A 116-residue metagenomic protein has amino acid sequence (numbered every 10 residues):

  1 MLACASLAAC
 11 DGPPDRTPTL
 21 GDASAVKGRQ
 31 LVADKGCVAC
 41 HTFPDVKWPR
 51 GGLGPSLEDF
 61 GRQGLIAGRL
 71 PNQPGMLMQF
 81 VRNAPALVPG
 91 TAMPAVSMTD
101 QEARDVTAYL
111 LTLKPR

Functional and structural regions predicted by a protein language model:
S6-A9: C-terminal motif of bacterial Sec signal peptides marking the signal peptidase cleavage site
D11-A33: Electrostatic cytochrome c docking/interface patches
D11-G12, C40-K47, R62, R82 (+1 more regions): Detector for the c-type heme attachment site
S24, G36, Q73, L77 (+1 more regions): Stable alpha-helical elements in mature extracytoplasmic
A25, L31-V32, L87-V88, P115-R116: Short sequence/structural segments immediately N-terminal
A25, R29-L31, F43-M78: Gly/Gly-Pro-rich "capping" loops immediately C-terminal to redox-active cysteine motifs in periplasmic/lumenal
G28, D34-P44, M93, V106-Y109: The canonical Cys-X-X-Cys-His
G51-F60, F80-L113: Axial heme c-ligation environment in periplasmic c-type cytochrome domains
